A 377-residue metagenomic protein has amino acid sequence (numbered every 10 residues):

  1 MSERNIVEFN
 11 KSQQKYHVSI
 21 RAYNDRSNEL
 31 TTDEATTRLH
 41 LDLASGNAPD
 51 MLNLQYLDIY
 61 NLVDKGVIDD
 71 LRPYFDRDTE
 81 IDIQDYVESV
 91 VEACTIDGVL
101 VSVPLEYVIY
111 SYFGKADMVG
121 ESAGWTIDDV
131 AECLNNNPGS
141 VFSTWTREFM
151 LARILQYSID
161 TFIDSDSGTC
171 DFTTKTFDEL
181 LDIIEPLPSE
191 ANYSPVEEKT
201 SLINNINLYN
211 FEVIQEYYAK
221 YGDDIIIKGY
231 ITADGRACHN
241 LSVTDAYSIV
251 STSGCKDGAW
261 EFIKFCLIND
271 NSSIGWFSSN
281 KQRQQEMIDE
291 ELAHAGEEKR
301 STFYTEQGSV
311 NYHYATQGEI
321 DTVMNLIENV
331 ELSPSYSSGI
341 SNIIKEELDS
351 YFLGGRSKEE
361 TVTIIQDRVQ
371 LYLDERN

Functional and structural regions predicted by a protein language model:
S2-H17, I344, V362: Short, polar/charged alpha-helical segment
Q14-H17, G46-D50, V99, N137-V141 (+3 more regions): Loop/turn elements at helix/coil->beta-strand transitions in domains of secreted/extracellular proteins
H17-Y86, K220: Extracytoplasmic "Venus flytrap"/periplasmic binding protein-like
L30-A48, L52, Y60-N61, N135 (+3 more regions): Short helices/loops that flank or line small-molecule/ion binding pockets
L57-S111, D224-T232: Hinge/lid segment of periplasmic solute-binding proteins
E92-S194, S251-D257, S357-E360: Helix-loop-helix "hinge/cap" segment bordering the ligand-binding cleft or interdomain interface
D182-E261, N271, Q282: Extracytoplasmic/periplasmic substrate-binding proteins
F277-E346, S350: Long, aromatic- and glycine/proline-rich binding clefts that accommodate carbohydrate-like moieties
